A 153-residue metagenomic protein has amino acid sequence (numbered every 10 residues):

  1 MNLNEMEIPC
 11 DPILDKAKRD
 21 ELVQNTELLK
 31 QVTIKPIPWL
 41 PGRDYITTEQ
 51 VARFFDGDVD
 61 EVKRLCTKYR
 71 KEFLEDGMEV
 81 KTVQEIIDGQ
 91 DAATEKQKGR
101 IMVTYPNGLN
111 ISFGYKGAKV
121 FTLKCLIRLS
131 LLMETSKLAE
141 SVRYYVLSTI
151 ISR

Functional and structural regions predicted by a protein language model:
M1-R153: An anion-engaging/catalytic patch
